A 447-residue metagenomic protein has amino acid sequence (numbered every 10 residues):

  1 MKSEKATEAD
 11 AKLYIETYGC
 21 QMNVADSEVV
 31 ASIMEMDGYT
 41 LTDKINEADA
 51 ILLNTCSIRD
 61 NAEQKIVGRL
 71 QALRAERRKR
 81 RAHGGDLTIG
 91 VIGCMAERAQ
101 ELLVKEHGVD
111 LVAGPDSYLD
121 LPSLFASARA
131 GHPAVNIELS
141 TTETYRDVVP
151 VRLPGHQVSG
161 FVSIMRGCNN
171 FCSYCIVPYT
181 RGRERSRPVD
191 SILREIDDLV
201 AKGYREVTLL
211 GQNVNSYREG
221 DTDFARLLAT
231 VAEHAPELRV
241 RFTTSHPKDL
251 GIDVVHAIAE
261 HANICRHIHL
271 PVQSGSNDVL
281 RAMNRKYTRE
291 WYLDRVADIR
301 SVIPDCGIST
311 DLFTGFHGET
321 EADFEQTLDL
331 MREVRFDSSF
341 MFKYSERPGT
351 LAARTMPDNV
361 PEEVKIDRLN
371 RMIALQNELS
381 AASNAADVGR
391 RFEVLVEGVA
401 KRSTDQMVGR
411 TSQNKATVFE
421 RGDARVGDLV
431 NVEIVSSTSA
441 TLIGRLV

Functional and structural regions predicted by a protein language model:
M1-S216, D253, I268, E290-S301 (+4 more regions): Proteins enriched for Cys/Gly/acidic motifs involved in redox and nucleic-acid/cofactor modification
T17, T42, A282, S339 (+1 more regions): Thr-Gly-centered strand-to-loop micro-motif
D86-G93, R98, L103, A201-E321 (+1 more regions): Conserved SAM/AdoMet-binding glycine-rich loop
L119, N170, N215, N277-D278 (+2 more regions): Glycine-centered loop/turn positions within well-structured domains that cap or flank conserved ligand/cofactor-binding
P154-V158, C168-N170, I264, S274 (+5 more regions): Short flexible coil/turn linkers enriched for glycine and charged/polar residues that connect secondary-structure
C172, I192, L209, F242 (+7 more regions): Conserved, mostly hydrophobic/aromatic
L280-M283, L351-T355: Short acidic, glycine/proline-rich loop/turn micro-motifs
A352-V447: Terminal RNA-binding accessory module
